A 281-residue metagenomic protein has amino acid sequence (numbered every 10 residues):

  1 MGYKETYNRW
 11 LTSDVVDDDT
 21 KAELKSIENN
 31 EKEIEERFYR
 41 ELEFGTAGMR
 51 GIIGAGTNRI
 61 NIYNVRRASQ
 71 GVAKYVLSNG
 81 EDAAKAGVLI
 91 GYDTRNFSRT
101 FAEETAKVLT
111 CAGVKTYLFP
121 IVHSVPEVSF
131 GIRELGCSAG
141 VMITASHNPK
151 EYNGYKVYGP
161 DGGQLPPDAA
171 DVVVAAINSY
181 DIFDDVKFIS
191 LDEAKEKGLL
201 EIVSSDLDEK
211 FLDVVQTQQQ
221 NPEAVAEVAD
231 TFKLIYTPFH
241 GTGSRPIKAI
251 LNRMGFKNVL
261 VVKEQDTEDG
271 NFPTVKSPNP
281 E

Functional and structural regions predicted by a protein language model:
E5-T105, A194-T231, T242, N279: An N-terminal, well-structured beta->alpha segment
E33-F38, L42, N153-E281: Gly/Ser/Thr-enriched, mixed-charge loops and adjacent short helices that form phosphate/oxyanion-binding elements
T46, S146, Y236: Single, functionally critical "micro-switch" positions that shape active/binding sites and transmembrane helices
L89-Y152, I250-E281: N-terminal small/polar loop signature for handling phosphorylated ligands or for N-terminal nucleophile
